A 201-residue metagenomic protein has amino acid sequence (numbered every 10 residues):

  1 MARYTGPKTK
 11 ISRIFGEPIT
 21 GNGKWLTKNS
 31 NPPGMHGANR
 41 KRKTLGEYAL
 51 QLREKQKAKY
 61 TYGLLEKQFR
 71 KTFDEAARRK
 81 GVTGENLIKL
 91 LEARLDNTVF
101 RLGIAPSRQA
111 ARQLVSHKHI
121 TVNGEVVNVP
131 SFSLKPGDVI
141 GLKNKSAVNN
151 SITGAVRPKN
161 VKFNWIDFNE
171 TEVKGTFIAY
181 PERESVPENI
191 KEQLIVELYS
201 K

Functional and structural regions predicted by a protein language model:
M1-L102, V129-K201: Ferredoxin-like alpha/beta domains used as RNA- or RNAP-binding modules
A105-R108: Beta-rich strand-turn-strand
L114-V115, L134: Short, well-ordered loop/turn sites that connect or cap secondary structure elements
K118-T121, V126-N128: Glycine- and Gly-Pro-enriched alpha-helical subdomains that act as flexible, kink-prone "lid/hinge" or packing modules
